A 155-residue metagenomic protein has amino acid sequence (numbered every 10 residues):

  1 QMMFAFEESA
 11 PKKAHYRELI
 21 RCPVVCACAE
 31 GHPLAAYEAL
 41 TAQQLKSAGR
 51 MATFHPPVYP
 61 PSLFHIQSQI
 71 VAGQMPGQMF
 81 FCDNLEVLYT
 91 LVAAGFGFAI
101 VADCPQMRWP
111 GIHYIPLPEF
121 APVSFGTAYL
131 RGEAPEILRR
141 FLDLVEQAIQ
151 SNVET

Functional and structural regions predicted by a protein language model:
Q1-V24, C28, L88, V92-F96 (+1 more regions): Short beta-strand-centered segments that line the small-molecule binding cleft or hinge of alpha/beta clamshell
F4, C26-A27, R50-M51, I100 (+3 more regions): Generic preference for hydrophobic
F6, Q74-N84: Short beta-strand-to-loop elements that line the ligand-binding cleft of bilobed periplasmic-binding protein-like
E7-E8, E30, P56-P57, A102-P105: Short secondary-structure boundary segments
K12-V24, C28-M51, E136-R139: Flexible hinge/capping segments at coil-to-helix
H15-E18, A42-Q43, S68-V71, Q106 (+1 more regions): Short secondary-structure boundary/capping segments
A42, A48-G73, Y89, L138-R139 (+1 more regions): Secondary-structure junction motif
Y114-E154: A late-sequence structural motif
